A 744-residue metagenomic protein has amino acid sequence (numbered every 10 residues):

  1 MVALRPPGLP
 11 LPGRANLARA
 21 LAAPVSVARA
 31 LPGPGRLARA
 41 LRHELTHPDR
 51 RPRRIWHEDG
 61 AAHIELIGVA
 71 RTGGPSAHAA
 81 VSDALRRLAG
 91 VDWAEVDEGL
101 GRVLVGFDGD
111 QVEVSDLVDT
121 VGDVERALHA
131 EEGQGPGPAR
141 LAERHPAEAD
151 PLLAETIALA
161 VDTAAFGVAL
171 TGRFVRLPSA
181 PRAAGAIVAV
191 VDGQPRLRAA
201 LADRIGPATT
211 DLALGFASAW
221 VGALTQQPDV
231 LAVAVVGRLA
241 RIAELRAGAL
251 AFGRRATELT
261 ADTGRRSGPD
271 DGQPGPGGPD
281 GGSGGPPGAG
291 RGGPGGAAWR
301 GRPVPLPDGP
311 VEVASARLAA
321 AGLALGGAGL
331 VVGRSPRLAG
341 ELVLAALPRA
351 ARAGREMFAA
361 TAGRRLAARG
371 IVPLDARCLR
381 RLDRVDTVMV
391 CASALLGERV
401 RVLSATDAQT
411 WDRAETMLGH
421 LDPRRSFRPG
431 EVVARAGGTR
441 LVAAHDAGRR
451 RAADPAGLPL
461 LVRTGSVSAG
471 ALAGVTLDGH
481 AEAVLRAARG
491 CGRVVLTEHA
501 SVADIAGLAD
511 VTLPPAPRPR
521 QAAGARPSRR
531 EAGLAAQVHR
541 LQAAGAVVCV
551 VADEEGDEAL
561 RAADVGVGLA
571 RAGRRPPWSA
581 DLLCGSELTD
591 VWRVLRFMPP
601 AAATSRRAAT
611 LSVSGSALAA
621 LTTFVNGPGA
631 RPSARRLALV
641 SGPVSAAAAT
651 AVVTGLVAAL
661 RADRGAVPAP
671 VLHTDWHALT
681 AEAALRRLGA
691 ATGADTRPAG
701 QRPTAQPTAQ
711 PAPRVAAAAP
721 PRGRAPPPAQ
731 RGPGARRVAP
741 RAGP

Functional and structural regions predicted by a protein language model:
V2-A62: Extended, compositionally biased intrinsically disordered regions at domain boundaries
R50-P52, H57, A61-Q111, D123 (+1 more regions): Short acidic amphipathic segments
W56, D119, D123-R144: Conserved short beta-strand edge segments in small beta-sheet-based binding/regulatory domains
A61-V81, D383-A405, G693-P698: Acidic, Ser/Thr-rich low-complexity segments on the non-lumenal side of membrane proteins
T72, D110-S115, V442, A447-R449: Short, charged/polar, Gly/Pro-enriched secondary-structure boundary elements
E132-V175, S179, P307, R593-A619: Cytosolic-side membrane-insertion boundary helix
A165-T387, A392, E398, Q409 (+10 more regions): Hydrophobic alpha-helical transmembrane segments
H445-A649, L656-R724, G732-G734: Conserved ATP-binding TGD loop and adjacent catalytic N/P-domain core of P-type ATPases
